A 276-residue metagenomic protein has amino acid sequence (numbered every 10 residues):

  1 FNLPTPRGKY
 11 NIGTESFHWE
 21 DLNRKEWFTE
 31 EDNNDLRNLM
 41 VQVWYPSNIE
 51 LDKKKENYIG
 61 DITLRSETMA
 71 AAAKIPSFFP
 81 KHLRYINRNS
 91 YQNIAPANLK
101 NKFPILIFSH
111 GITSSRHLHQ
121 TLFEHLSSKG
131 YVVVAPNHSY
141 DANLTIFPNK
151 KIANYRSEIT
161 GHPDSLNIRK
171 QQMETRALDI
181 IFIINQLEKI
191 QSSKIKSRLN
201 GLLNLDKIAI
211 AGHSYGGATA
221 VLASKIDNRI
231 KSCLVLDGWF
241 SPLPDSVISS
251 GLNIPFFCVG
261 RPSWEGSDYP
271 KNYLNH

Functional and structural regions predicted by a protein language model:
F1-L106: Domain-level recognition of soluble alpha/beta enzyme cores, biased toward histidine phosphatases/phosphomutases
W44-E50, N57-F78, H117-H162: Active-site machinery of serine-nucleophile hydrolases
Y45, F108-I112, S214, R261: Glycine-rich His-Gly loop
I86-I146, P242, E265-S267: Short substrate-entry loop that stabilizes the transition state in hydrolases
K100, K231-H276: The feature captures the conserved acid-bearing segment of alpha/beta-hydrolase catalytic domains
K102-I105, K129-V132, L205-K207, N228-S232 (+1 more regions): Loop/turn elements at helix/coil->beta-strand transitions in domains of secreted/extracellular proteins
Y140-L205: Alpha/beta-hydrolase active-site loop
I183-S250: Primarily recognizes the serine-hydrolase "nucleophile elbow" in alpha/beta-hydrolase and SGNH/GDSL folds
